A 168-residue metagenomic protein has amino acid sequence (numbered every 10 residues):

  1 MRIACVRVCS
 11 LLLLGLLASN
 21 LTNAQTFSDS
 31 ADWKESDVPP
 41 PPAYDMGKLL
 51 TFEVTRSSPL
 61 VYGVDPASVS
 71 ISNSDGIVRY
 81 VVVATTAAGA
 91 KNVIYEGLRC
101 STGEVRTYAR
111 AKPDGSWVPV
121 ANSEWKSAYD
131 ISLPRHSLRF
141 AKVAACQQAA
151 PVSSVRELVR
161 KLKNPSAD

Functional and structural regions predicted by a protein language model:
M1-S10: Bacterial N-terminal signal peptides that target proteins for export
S19-L21: N-terminal signal peptide c-region/cleavage motif recognized by signal peptidases
Q25-Y95: N-terminal secretory signal peptides
P39, R106, A150-S153: Secreted/processed peptides and extracellular or luminal domains of membrane proteins
Y80, V105-A109: Short hydrophobic/aromatic-rich beta-strand segments that constitute the beta-sheet cores of beta-sandwich/beta-barrel
T85, A109-S116: Short, solvent-exposed aromatic-acidic interface loops
I94-E104: A short, surface-exposed beta-strand/turn
V118-D168: C-terminal partner/receptor-binding element of secreted or periplasmic proteins
